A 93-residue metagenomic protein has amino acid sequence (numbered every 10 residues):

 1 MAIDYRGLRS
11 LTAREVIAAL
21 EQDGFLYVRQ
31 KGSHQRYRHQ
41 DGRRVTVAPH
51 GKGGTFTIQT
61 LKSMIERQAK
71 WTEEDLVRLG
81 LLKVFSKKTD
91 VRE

Functional and structural regions predicted by a protein language model:
M1-R29: N-terminal first-folded block
A2, Q22-G24, H34, G53 (+1 more regions): Generic intrinsically disordered, low-complexity segments enriched for polar/acidic and small residues
R6, G51, E66: Short, flexible active-site loop motifs that bind/organize anionic cofactors or intermediates
E15-A18, R44, G54, K83: A broad, structure-centric signal for solvent-exposed, well-ordered loop/edge residues that line or flank functional
Y27-K62: A short, structured beta-strand/loop element
I58-E93: C-terminal structural segments of small proteins and small subunits
